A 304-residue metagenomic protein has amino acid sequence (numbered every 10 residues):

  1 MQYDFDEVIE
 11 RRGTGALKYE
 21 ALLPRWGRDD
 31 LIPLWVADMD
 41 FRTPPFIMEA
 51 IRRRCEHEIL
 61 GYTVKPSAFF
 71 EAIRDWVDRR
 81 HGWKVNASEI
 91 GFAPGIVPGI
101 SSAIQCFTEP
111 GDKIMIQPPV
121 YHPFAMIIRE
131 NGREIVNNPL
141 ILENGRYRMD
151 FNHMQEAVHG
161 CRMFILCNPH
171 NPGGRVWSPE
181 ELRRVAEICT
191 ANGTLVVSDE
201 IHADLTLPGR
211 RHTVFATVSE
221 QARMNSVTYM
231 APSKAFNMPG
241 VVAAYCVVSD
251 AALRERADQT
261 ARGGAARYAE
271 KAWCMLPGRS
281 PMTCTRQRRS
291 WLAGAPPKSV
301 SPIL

Functional and structural regions predicted by a protein language model:
Q2-G95, S102: N-terminal small-domain helix-loop-helix segment of the aminotransferase-like
L60-E187, D204-L205, H212-T217, Q221 (+1 more regions): Conserved core of the PLP fold type I
R129, T190, P297: Anion (oxyanion) recognition and catalysis
N168, V196-V197: Residue-level marker for buried hydrophobic side chains located in beta-strands that build the well-ordered beta-sheet
E200: Walker B catalytic acidic pair
S219-S290: Conserved core segment of the aminotransferase class I/II
M282-L304: Conserved C-terminal alpha-helix-loop-beta "cap" of PLP-dependent enzymes that closes/shapes the active-site mouth
